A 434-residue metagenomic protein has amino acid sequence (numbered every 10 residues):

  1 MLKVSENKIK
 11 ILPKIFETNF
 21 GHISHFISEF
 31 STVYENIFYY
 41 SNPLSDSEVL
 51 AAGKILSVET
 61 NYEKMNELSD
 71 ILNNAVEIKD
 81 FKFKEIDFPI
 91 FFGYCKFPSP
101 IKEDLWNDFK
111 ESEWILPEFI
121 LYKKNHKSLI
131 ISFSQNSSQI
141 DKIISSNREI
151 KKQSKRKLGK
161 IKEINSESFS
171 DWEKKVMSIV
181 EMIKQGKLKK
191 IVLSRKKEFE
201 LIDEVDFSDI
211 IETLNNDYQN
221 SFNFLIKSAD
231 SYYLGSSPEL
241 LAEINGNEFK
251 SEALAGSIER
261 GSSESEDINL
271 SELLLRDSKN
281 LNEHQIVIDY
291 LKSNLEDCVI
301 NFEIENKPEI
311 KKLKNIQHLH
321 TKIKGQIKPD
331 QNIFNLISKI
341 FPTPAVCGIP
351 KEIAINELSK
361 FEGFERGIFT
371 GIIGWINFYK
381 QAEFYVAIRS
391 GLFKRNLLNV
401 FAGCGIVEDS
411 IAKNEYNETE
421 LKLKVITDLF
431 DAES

Functional and structural regions predicted by a protein language model:
M1-S128: A generic N-terminal leader/anchor concept
L2-H22, T32, S45-N66, I144-S170 (+4 more regions): Contiguous alpha-helical scaffold segments within structured protein domains that host functional hotspots
N36, F92-C95, F222-K227, G367-G374: A short glycine-rich, hydrophobically flanked beta-strand micro-motif that places a catalytic Asp/Glu for divalent metal
V49-L56, E200-N282, F302, F341 (+1 more regions): An anion-binding catalytic pocket shared by soluble metabolic enzymes
D70-F199, I300, D431: Non-catalytic accessory segments adjacent to catalytic cores
G93, L121, G186, A242 (+3 more regions): A residue-level signal for conserved active-site and pocket-lining positions in enzyme catalytic cores
S138-S145, I244-G246, R260-E266, D409-N414: A short, polar/proline- and glycine-enriched secondary-structure boundary/capping micro-motif
K322-S434: Conserved hydrophobic core element of enzyme catalytic domains
